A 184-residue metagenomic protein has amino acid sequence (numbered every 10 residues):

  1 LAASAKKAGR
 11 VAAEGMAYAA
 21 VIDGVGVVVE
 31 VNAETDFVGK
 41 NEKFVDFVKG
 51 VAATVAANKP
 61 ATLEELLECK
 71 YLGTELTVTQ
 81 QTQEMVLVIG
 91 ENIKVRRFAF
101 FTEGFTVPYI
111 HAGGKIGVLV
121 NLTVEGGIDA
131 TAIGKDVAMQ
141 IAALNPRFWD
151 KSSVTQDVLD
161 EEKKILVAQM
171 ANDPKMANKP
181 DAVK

Functional and structural regions predicted by a protein language model:
L1-K184: N-terminal assembly/interaction segments in proteins that build large macromolecular machines
